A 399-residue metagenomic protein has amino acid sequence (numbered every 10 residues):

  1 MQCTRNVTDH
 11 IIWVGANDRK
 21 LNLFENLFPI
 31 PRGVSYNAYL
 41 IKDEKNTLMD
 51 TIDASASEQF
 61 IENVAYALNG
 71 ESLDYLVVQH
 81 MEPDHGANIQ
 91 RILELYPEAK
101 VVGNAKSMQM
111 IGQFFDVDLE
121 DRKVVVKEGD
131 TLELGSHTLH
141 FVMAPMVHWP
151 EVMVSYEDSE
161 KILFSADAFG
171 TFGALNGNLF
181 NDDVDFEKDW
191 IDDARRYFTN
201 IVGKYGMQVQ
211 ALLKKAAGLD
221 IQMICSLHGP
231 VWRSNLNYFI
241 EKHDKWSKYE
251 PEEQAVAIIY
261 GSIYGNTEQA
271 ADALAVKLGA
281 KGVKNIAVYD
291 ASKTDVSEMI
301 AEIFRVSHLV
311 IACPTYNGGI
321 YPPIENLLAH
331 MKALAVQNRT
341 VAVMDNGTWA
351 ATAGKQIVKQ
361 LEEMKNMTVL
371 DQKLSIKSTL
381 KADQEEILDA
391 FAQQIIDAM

Functional and structural regions predicted by a protein language model:
T4-V64, V154-E157, K161-S165, T267: Conserved beta-strand hairpin/beta-sheet module of binuclear metal-dependent hydrolase folds, prominently
R5-D9, G103-V152, Q208-A211: Metallo-beta-lactamase
E44, S55-V102: Active-site metal-binding motif and surrounding structural segment of the metallo-beta-lactamase
M49-T51, L73-M81, V101-N104, L163-A166 (+1 more regions): Active-site neighborhood of phospho(di)ester-bond hydrolases with catalytic His/Asp-centered motifs
N88, D295-M299: Short acidic active-site motifs
H148-V152, A168-G203, S247-P251: Active-site-proximal loop/helix segment associated with metal-binding centers of metalloenzymes
L175, F186-I224, H228-V231, A273-Y289 (+1 more regions): FMN-binding flavodoxin-like domain, especially the glycine-rich phosphate-binding loop
M223-E252: Short N-terminal or domain-adjacent regulatory/targeting segments
